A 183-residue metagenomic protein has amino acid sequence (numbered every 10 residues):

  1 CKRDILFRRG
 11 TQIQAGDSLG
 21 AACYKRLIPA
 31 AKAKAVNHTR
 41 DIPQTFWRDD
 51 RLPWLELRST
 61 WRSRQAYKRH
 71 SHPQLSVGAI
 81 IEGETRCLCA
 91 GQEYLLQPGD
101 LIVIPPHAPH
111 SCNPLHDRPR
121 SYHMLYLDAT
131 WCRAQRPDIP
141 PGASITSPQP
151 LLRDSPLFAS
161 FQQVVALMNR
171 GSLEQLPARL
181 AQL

Functional and structural regions predicted by a protein language model:
C1-Q14: Extreme N-terminal basic, low-complexity initiation segments that serve as generic localization/processing leaders
F7-R9, G20, L27-P29: Short, low-complexity, intrinsically disordered N-terminal modules that encode targeting/processing signals
C23-L55, A66-K68, L167: A short, N-terminal "cap"/entry segment at the start of jelly-roll beta-barrel domains of the cupin/DSBH fold
Q44-A143: N-terminal regulatory/effector-sensing and dimerization cores that precede helix-turn-helix DNA-binding domains
D138-L183: Amphipathic alpha-helical segments enriched in hydrophobic/aromatic residues interleaved with Lys/Arg
